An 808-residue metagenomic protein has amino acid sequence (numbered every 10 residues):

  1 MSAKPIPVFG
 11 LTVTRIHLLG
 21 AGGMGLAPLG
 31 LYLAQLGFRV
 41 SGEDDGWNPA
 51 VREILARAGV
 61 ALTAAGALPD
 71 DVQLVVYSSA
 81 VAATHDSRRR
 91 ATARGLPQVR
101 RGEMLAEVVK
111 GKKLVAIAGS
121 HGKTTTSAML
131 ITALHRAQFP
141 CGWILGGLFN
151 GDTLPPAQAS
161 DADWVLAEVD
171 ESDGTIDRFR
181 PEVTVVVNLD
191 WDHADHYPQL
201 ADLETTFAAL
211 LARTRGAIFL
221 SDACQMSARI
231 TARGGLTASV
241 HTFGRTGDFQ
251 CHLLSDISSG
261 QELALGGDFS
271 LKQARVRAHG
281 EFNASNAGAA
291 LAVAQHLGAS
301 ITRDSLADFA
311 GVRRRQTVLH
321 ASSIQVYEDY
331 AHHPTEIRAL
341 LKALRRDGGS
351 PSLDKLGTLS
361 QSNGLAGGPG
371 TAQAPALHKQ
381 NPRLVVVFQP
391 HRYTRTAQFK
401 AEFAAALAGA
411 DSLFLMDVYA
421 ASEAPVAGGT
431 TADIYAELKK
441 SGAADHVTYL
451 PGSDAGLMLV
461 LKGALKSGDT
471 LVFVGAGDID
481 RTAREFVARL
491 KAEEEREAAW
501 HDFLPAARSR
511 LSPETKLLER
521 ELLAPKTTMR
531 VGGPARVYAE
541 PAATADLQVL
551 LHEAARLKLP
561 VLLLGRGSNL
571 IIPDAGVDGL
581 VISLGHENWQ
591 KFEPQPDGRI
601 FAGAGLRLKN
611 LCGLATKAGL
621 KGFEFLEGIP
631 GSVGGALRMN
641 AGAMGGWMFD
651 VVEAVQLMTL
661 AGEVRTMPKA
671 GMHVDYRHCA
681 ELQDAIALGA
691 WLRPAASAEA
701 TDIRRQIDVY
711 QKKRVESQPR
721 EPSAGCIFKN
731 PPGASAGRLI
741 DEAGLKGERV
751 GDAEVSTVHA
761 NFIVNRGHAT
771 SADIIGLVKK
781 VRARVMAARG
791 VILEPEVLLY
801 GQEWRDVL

Functional and structural regions predicted by a protein language model:
M1-M104, Q273, H279-E281: N-terminal leader/targeting and accessory segments in enzymes
T12-L29, V40-W47, V312, L344-D347 (+2 more regions): Active-site beta-alpha connecting loops in nucleotide-dependent enzymes
T14-R15, L19, S78, Y197-T205 (+3 more regions): Adenine nucleotide phosphate-binding catalytic loops in nucleotide-utilizing enzymes
Y32-Q35, A56, D70, S79-D222 (+2 more regions): Phosphate-binding loop of NTP-binding sites
K355-L377: Short Gly/Ser/Thr- and charged-rich N-terminal loops/segments that act as flexible capping/hinge elements
W500-V633: Anion-binding (especially nucleotide phosphate/pyrophosphate-binding) glycine-rich loop and adjoining beta-alpha core
E519, L570, M658-L808: Phosphate/pyrophosphate- and phosphate-bearing ligand-binding catalytic cores of soluble enzymes
A539-T544, I571-Q590, R638-P668, L682-G689: Structural signature of FAD isoalloxazine-binding scaffolds in flavoprotein oxidoreductases
